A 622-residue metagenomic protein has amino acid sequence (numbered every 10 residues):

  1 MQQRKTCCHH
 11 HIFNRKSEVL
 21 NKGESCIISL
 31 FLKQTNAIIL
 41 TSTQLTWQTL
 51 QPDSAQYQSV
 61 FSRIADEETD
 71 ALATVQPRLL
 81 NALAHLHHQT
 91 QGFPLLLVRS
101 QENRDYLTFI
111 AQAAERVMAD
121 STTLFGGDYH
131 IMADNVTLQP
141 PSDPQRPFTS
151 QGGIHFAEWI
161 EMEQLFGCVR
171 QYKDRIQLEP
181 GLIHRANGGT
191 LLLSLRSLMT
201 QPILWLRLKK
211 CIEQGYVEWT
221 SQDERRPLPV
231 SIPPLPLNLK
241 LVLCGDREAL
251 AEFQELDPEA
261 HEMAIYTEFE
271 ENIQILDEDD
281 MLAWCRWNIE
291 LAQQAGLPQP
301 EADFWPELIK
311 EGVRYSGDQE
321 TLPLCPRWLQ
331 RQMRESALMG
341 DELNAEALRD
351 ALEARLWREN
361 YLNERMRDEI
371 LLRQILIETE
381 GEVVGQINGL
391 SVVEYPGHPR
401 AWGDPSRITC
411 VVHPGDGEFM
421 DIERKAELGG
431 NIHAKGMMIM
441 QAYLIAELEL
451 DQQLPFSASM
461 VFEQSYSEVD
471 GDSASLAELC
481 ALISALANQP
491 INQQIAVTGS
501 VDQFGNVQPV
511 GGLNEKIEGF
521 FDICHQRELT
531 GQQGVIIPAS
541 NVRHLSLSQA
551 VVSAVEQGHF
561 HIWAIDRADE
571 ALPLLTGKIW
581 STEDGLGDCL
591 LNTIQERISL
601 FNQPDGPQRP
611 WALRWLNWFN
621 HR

Functional and structural regions predicted by a protein language model:
Q3-R4, S17, Q34: Cationic, low-complexity basic patches in intrinsically disordered or flexible, solvent-exposed regions
C7-C8, C26: Cysteine-centered motifs
I12, S17-V19: Short, basic, low-complexity termini and linkers enriched in Ser/Thr/Gly/Pro that act as targeting/leader peptides
S29-Q254, Y266-D277, R286-E346, A351-S406 (+1 more regions): Conserved ASCE/P-loop NTPase catalytic core
F31-I39, T49, S54-V60, A82-L86 (+9 more regions): Peripheral, non-AAA+ core regions of ATP-driven protein-machinery
V136-R146, L282-W284, L572-E583: Short, surface-exposed amphipathic charged segments that create phosphate/polyanion-binding patches used for binding
A249-M263, V551-S553: Short regulatory helix/loop adjacent to the ATP-binding pocket of P-loop NTPases
